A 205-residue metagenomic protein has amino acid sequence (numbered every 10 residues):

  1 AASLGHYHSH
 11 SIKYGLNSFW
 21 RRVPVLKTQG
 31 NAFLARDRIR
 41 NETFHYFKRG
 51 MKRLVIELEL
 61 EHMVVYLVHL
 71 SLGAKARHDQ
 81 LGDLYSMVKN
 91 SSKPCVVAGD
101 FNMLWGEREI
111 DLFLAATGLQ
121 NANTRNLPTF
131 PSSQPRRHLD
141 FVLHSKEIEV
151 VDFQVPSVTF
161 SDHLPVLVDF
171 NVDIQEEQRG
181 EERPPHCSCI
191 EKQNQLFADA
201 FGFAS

Functional and structural regions predicted by a protein language model:
A2, Y7-S205: Active-site regions of metal-assisted phosphoester/phosphodiester hydrolases, unifying DNase/endonuclease modules
